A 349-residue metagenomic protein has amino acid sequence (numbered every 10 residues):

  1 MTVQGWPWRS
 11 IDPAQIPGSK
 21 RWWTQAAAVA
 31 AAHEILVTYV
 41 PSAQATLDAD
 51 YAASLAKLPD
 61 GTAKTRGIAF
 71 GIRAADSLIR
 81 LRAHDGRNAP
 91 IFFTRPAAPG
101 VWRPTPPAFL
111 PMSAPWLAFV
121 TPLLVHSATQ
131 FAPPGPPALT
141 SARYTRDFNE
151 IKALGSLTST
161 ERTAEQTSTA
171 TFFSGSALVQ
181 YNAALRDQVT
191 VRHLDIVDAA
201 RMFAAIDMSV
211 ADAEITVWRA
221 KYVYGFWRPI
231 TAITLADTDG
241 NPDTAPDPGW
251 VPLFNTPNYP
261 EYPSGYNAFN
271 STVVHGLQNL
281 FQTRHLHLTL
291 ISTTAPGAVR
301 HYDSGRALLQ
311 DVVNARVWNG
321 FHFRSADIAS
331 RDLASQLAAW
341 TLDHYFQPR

Functional and structural regions predicted by a protein language model:
M1-R349: Acidic/polar surface patches and capping/hinge elements
